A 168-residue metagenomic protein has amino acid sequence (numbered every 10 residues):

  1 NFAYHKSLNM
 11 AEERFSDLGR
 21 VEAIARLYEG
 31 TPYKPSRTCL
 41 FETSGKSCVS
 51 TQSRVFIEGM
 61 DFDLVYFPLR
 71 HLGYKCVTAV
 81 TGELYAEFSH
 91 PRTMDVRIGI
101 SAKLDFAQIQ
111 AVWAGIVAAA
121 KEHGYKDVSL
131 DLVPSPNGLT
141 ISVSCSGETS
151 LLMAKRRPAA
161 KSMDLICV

Functional and structural regions predicted by a protein language model:
Y4-P68, V96, A118: Extreme N-terminal cap/leader segments of soluble proteins
F56, R92-V168: Glycine-rich anion-binding loops of enzyme active sites
V65-A79, L104-A114: Glycine-rich anion/phosphate-binding loops
G82: N-terminal glycine-/serine-/threonine-rich phosphate-binding loop
